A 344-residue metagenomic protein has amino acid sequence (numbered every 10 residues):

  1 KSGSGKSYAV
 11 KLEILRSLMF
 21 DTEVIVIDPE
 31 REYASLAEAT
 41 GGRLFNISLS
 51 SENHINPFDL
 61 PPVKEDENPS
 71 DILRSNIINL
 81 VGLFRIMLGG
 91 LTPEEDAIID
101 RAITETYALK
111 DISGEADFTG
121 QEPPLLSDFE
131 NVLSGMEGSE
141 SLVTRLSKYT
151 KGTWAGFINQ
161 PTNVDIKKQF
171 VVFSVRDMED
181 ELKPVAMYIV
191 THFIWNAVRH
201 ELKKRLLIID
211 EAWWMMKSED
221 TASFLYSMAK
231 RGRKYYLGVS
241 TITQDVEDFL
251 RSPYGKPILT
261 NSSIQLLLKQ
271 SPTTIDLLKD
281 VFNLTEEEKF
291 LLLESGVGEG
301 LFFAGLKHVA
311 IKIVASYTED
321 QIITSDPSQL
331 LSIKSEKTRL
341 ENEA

Functional and structural regions predicted by a protein language model:
K1, E13, D96, D100-L133 (+1 more regions): Charge-patterned, long linear interaction tracts outside catalytic cores
K1-L49: Glycine-rich phosphate-binding loop of nucleotide-binding enzymes
S2, V246-A344: C-terminal regions of RecA-like/P-loop NTPase motor modules
S7, S35, E181-K183, A310-I313 (+1 more regions): Short helix/loop capping segments that flank catalytic or ligand/cofactor-binding pockets
F20-T22, K203-K204, L237, S262-S263: Short coil/turn connectors at secondary-structure junctions
I27-P29, I242-Q244, L268-K269: Short His-Asn-centered micro-motif
R31-R43, L49-S51, N56-L237, T241 (+3 more regions): P-loop NTPase motor domains
